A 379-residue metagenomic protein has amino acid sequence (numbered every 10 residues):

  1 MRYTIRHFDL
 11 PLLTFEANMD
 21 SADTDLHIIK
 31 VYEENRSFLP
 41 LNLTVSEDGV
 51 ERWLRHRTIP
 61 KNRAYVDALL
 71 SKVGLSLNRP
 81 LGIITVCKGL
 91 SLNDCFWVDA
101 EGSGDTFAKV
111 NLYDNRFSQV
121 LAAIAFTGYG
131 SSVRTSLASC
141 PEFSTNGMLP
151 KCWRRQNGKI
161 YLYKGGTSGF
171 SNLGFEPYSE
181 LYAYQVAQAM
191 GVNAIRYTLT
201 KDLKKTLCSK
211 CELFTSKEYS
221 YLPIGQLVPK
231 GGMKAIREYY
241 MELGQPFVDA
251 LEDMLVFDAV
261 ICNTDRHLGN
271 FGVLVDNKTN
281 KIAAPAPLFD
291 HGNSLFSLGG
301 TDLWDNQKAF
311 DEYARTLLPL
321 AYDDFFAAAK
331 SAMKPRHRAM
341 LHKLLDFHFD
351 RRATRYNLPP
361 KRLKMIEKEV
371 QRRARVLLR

Functional and structural regions predicted by a protein language model:
M1-V256, V260-C262, L274-R379: Phosphate/dinucleotide-binding and metal-coordinating scaffold of catalytic cores in nucleotide-dependent enzymes
H267, G272-V275: Conserved protein-kinase catalytic-loop segment immediately C-terminal to the catalytic Asp of the HRD motif
